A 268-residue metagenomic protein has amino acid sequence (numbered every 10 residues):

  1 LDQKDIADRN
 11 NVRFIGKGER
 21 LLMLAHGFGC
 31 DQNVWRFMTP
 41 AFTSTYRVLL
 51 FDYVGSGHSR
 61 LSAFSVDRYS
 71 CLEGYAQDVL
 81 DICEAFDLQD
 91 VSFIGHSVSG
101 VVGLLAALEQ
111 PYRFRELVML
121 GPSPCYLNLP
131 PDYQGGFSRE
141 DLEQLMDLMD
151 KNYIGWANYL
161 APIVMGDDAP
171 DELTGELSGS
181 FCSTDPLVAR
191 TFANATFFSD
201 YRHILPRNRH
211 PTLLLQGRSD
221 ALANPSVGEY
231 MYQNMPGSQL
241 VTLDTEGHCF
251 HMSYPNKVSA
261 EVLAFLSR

Functional and structural regions predicted by a protein language model:
N10-R68: Conserved HGGG/HGGXW glycine-rich cap/lid loop of the alpha/beta-hydrolase fold
H26-F28, V91, G95-S97, G217: Conserved alpha/beta-hydrolase "nucleophile elbow" surrounding the catalytic nucleophile
P40, L49-V98, A260: Active-site loop/oxyanion-hole signature of alpha/beta-hydrolase fold enzymes
L104, L108-K151: Flexible "cap/lid" loop of the alpha/beta hydrolase fold
N128-G136, D147-P206: Conserved alpha/beta-hydrolase catalytic His-Asp/Glu region
N208, L214-Q216: Short beta-strand/loop motif that positions the catalytic acidic residue of the alpha/beta-hydrolase fold
S219-A223: Acidic catalytic loop of the alpha/beta-hydrolase fold
G237-R268: Catalytic active-site module of serine/aspartate enzymes centered on a nucleophile-bearing elbow/loop
